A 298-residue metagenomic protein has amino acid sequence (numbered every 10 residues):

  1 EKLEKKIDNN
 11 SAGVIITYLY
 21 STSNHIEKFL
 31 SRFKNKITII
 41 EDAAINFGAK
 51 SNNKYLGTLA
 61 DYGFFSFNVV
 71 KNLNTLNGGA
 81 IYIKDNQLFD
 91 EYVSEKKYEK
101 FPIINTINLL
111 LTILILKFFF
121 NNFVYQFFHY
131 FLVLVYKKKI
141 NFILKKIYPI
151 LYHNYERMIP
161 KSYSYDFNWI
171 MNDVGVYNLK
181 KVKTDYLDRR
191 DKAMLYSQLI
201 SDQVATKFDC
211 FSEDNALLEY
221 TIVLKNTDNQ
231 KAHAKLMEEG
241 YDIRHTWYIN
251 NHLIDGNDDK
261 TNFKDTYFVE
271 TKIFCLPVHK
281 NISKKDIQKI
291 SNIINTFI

Functional and structural regions predicted by a protein language model:
K2-S94, Y98-F101, C275: Active-site phosphate-binding strand-loop segment of PLP-dependent enzymes
G13-T17, K28, K50, N86-I298: PLP-dependent aminotransferase class I/II
